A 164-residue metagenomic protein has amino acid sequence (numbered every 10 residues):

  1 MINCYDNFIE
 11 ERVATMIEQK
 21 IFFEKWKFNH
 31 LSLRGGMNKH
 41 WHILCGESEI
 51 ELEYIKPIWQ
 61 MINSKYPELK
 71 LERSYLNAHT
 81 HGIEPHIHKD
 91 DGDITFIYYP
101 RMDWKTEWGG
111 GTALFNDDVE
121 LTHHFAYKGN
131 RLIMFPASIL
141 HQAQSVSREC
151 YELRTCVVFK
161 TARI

Functional and structural regions predicted by a protein language model:
M1-L69, H79: Non-heme Fe(II)/2-oxoglutarate
K56-Q60, Y66-I164: Catalytic core of non-heme Fe(II) oxygenases with the double-stranded beta-helix
